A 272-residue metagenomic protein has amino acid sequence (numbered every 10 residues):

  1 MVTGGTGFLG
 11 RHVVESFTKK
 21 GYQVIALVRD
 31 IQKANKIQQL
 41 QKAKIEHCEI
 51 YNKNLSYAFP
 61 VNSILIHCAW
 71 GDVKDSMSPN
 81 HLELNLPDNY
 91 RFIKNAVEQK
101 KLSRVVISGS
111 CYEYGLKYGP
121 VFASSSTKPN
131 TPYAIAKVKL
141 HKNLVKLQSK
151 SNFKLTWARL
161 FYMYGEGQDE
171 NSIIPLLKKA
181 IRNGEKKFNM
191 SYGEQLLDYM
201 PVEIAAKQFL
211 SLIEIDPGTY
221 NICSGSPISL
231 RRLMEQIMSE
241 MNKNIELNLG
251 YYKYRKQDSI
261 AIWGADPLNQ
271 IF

Functional and structural regions predicted by a protein language model:
M1-K20: N-terminal Rossmann NAD(P)H-binding glycine-rich loop of SDR-like oxidoreductase domains
T3, L27, C68, V105-C111 (+1 more regions): SDR active-site strand-loop-helix element
Y22-Q32: Conserved glycine-rich Rossmann-like NAD(P)H-binding loop of the short-chain dehydrogenase/reductase
C48-N85: NAD(P)H-binding glycine-rich loop region in Rossmannoid oxidoreductase-like domains and their noncatalytic homologs
Y90-P132: Conserved Rossmann-fold NAD(P)-dependent oxidoreductase catalytic core, especially the SDR/UDP-sugar
P132, A136-K139: Active-site helix of classical SDR
K142-L197, V202-A206, Q236-M238: NAD(P)-dependent short-chain dehydrogenase/reductase
N183-F272: C-terminal substrate-binding subdomain of Rossmann-fold SDR/epimerase-dehydratase oxidoreductases
